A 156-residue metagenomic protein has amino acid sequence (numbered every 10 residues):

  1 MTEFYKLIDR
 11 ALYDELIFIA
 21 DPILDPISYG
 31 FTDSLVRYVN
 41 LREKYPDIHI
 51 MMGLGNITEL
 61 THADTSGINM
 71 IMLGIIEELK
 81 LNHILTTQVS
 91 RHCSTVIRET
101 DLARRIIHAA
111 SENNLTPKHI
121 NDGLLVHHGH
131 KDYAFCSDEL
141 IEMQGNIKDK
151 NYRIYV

Functional and structural regions predicted by a protein language model:
T2-H128: Catalytic alpha/beta core domains of metabolic enzymes, predominantly
E112-V156: C-terminal accessory extensions appended to soluble enzyme cores
